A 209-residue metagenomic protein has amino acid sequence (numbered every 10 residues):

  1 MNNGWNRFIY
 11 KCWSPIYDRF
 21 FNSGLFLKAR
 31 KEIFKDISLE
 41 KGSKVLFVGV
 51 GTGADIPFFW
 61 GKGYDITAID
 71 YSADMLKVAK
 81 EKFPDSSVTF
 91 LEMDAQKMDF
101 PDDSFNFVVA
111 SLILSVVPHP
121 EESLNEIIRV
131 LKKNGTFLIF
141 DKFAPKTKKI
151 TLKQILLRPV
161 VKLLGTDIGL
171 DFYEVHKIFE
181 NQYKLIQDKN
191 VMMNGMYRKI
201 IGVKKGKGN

Functional and structural regions predicted by a protein language model:
M1-E40, A54-F58, V78, K82 (+3 more regions): Conserved class I S-adenosyl-L-methionine
G4, F20, F140-R198: C-terminal alpha-helical "lid/dimerization" subdomain adjacent to the S-adenosyl-L-methionine
K41-G42, L131-T136: Short glycine-dipeptide loop
K44-K97: Class I SAM-dependent methyltransferase SAM/SAH-binding core
Q96-F107: A short acidic, Gly/Pro-enriched loop at the edge of an enzyme's catalytic core that lines a small-molecule cofactor
F107-H119: A short SAM/SAH-binding and catalytic strip from SAM-dependent methyltransferases
E121-K133: A short glycine-rich, Lys/Arg-flanked "PGG" loop and its adjoining helix->strand segment in the class I
K199-N209: C-terminal lobe and adjacent flexible extensions of AdoMet/dcAdoMet transferase-like proteins
